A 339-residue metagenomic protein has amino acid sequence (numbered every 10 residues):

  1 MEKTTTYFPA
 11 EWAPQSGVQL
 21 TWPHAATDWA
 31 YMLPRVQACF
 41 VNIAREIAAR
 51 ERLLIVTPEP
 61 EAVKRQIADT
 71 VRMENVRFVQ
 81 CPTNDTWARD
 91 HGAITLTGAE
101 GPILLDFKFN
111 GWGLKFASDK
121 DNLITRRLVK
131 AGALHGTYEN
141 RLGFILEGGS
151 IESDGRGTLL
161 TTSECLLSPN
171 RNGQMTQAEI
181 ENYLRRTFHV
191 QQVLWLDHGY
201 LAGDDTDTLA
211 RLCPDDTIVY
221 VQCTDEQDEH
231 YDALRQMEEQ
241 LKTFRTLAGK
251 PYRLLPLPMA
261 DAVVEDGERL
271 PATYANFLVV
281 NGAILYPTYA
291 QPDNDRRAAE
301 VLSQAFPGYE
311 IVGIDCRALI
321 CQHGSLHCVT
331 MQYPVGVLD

Functional and structural regions predicted by a protein language model:
M1-D339: The feature marks the mature, well-folded catalytic cores of soluble enzymes
